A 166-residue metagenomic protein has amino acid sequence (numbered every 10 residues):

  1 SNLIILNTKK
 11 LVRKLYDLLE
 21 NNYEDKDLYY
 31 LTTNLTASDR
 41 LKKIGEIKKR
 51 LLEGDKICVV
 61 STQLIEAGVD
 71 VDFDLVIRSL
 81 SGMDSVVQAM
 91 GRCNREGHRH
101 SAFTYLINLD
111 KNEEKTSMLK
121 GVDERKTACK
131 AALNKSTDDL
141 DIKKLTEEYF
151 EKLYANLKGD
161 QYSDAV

Functional and structural regions predicted by a protein language model:
S1-I5, K10, K14-L41, K48-K49 (+2 more regions): C-terminal helicase lobe and adjacent C-terminal extensions/tails of nucleic-acid helicase motors
E20-Y23, Q63-A67: Short amphipathic alpha-helical segments, especially helix-boundary/capping motifs
R50-E66: Conserved two-lobed SF2 helicase motor
V69-F73: Conserved ATPase-coupling elements of RecA-like P-loop NTPase cores
